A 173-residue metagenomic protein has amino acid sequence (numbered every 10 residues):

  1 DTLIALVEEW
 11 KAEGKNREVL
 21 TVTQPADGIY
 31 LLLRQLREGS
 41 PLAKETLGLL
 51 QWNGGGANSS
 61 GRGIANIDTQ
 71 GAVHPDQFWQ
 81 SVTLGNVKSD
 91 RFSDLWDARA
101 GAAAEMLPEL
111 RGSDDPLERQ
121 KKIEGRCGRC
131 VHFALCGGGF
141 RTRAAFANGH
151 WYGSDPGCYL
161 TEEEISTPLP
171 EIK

Functional and structural regions predicted by a protein language model:
D1-L47, A72-G137, T142: C-terminal accessory region of radical SAM enzymes
L49-W52: Conserved short histidine dyad/triad with adjacent acidic residue
N58-G61: Short, small/polar residue-rich loop motifs at catalytic or cofactor-binding pockets
I67-D68: Short, acidic, Ser/Thr-enriched surface-loop or helix-capping motifs
G138, A144, S166-L169: Short amphipathic alpha-helical interaction/hinge segments
R143-G157: Short cysteine/histidine-rich metal-coordination sites, predominantly Zn2+-binding motifs
G153-K173: Short Fe-S-cluster ligation motifs
